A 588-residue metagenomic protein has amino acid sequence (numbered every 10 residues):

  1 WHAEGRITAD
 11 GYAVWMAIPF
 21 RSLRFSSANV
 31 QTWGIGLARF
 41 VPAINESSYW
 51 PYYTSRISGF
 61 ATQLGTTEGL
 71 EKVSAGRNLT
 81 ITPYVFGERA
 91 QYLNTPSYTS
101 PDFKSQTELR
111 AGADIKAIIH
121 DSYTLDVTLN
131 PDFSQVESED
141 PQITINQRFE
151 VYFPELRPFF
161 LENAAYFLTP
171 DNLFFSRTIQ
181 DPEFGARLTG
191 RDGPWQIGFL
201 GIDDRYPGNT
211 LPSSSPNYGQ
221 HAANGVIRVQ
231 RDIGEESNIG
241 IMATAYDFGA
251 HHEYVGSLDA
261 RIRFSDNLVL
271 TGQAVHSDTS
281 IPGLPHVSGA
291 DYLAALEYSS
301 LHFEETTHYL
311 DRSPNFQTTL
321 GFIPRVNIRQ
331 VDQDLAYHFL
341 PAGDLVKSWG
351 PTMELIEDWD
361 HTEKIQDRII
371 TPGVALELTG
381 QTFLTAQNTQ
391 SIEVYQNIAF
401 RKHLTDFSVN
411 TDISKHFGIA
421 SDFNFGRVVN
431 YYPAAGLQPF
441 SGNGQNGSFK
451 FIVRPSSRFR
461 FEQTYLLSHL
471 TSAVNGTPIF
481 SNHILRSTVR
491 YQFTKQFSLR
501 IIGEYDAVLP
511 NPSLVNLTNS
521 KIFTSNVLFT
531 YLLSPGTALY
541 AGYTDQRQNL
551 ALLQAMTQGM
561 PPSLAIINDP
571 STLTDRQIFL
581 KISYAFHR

Functional and structural regions predicted by a protein language model:
W1-R231, A250: Structural preference for beta-rich elements and adjacent junctions enriched in aromatics
R6, A17-P19, A38-F40, Y84-A90 (+15 more regions): Structured loops at beta-to-helix junctions and adjacent beta-edge loops in soluble globular domains
P19-S27, F60-S74, I119-Y123, D192-P194 (+11 more regions): Outer-membrane beta-barrel proteins
Y52, Y98, P141-N146, L258 (+3 more regions): Short secondary-structure boundary/capping segments
T54-S74, P207-G256, R261-R263, F383-G447 (+1 more regions): Outer-membrane beta-barrel transmembrane domain signature of Gram-negative proteins, especially the mid-to-C-terminal
S74-L125, N224-T279, T352, F417-F423 (+5 more regions): Surface-exposed extracellular loop regions of Gram-negative outer-membrane beta-barrel proteins
D181, V275-S280, L284-R588: Exposed, low-structure sequence patches enriched in small/polar residues
